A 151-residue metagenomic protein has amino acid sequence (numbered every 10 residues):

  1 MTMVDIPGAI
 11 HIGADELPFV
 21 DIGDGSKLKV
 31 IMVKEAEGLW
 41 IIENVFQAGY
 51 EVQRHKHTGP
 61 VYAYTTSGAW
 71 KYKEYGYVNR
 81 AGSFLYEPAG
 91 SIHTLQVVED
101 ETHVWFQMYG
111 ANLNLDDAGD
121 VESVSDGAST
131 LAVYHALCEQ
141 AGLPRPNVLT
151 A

Functional and structural regions predicted by a protein language model:
M1-G38, V124, A128-A151: A short, N-terminal "cap"/entry segment at the start of jelly-roll beta-barrel domains of the cupin/DSBH fold
K27-K56, P88-S91: Conserved short histidine dyad/triad with adjacent acidic residue
E35, K73-H93: Short acidic-glycine-tyrosine-enriched beta hairpin
A48, H57-E74: Glycine- and acidic-residue-biased ligand/ion/polar-headgroup-sensing regions
R80, A89-D117: Ligand-binding loop in jelly-roll beta-barrel domains
A118-V124: Extended, low-polarity transmembrane helix blocks
